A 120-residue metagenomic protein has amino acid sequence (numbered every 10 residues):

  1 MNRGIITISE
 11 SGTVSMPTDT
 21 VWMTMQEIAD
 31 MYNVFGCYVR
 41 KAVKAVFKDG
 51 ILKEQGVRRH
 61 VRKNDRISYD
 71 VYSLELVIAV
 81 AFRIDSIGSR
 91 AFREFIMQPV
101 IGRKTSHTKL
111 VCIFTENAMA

Functional and structural regions predicted by a protein language model:
M1-E27, M31-V34, R62-A120: Positively charged, aromatic-accented nucleic-acid-binding surfaces
Y32, D49-G50: Residues at alpha-helix termini
C37-K41: Key DNA-contact positions within bacterial/archaeal DNA-binding proteins
V43, F47: DNA major-groove recognition helix of helix-turn-helix
I51-D65: Short Lys/Arg-enriched helix C-cap and helix-to-coil transition segments that create basic nucleic-acid-contact patches
